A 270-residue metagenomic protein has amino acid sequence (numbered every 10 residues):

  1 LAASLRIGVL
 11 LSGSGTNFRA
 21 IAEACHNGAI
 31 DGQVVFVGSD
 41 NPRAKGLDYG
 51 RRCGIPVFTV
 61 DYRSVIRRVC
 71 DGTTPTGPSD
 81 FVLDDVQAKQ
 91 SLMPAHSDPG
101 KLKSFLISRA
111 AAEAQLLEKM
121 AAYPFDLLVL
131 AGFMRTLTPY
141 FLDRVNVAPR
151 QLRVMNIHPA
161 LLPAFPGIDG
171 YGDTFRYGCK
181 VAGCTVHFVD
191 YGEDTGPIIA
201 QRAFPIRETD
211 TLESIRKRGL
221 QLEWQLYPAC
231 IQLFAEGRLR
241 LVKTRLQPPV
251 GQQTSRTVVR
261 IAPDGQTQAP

Functional and structural regions predicted by a protein language model:
L1-P270: One-carbon transfer enzymes
